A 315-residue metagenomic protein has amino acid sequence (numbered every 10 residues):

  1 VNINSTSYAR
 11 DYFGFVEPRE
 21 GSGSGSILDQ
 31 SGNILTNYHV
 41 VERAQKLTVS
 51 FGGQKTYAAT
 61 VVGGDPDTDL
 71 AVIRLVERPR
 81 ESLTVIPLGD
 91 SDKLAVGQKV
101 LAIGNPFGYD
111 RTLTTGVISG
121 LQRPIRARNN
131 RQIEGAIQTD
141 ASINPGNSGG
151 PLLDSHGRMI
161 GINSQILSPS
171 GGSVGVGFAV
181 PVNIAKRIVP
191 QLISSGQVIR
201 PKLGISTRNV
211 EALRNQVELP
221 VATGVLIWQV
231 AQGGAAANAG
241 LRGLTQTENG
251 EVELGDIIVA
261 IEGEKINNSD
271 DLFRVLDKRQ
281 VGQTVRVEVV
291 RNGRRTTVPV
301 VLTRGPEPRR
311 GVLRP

Functional and structural regions predicted by a protein language model:
N2-T223, W228-Q232, G250, I261 (+5 more regions): Serine-dependent protease modules
G243-T245: Short, solvent-exposed hinge/capping segments at secondary-structure junctions
G255: Conserved catalytic motifs of ABC-family nucleotide-binding domains
